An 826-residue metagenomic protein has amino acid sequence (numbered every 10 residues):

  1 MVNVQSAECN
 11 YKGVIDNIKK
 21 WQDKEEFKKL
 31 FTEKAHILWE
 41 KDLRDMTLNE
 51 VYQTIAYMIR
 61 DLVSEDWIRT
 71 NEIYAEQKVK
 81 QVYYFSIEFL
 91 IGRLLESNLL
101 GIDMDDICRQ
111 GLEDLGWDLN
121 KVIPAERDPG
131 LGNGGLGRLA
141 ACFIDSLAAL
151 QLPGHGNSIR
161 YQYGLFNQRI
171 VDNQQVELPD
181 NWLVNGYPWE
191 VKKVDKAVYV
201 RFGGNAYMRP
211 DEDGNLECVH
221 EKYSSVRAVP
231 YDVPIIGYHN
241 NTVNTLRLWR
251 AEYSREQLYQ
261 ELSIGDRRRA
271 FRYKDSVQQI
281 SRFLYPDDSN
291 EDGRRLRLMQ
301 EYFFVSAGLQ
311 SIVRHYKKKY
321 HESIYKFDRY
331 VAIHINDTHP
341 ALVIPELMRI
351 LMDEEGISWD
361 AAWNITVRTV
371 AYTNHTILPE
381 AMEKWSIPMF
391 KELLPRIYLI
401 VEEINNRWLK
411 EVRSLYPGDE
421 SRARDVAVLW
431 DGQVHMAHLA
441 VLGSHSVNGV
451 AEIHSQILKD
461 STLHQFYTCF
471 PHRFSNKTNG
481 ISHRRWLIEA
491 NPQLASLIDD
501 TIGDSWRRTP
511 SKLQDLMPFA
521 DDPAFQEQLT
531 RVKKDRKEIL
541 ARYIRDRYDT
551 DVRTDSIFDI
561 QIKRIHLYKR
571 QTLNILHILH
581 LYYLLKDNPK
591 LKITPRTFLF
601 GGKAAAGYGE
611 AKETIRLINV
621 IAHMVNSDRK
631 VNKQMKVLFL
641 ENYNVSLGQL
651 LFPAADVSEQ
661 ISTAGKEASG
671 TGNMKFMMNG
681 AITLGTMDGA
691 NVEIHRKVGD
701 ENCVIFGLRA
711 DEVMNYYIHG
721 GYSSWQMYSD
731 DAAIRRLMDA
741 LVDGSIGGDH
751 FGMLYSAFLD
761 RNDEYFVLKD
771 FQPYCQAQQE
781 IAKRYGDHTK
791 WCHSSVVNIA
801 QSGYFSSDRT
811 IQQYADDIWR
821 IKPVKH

Functional and structural regions predicted by a protein language model:
V2-H826: A conserved ligand/cofactor-binding region detector
